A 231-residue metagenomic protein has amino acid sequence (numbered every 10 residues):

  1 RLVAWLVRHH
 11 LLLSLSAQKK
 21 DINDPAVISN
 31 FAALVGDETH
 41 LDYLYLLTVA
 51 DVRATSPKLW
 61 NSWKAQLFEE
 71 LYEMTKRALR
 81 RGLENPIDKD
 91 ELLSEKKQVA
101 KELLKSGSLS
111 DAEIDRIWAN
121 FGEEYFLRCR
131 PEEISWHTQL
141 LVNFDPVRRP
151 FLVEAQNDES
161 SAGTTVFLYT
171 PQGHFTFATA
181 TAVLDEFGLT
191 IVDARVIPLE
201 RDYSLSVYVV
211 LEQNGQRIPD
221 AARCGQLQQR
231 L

Functional and structural regions predicted by a protein language model:
R1-S14, L47, D51: His-Asp-centered metal-binding catalytic motifs of divalent-metal-dependent phosphohydrolases/nucleases
A4-L6, Q18-D21, E154-E159: Short amphipathic alpha-helical segments, especially helix-boundary/capping motifs
H10-A26: Short acidic/His-enriched helical or mixed secondary-structure segments at domain edges of catalytic enzymes and some
A26-L231: Regulatory modules associated with amino-acid/nitrogen control
